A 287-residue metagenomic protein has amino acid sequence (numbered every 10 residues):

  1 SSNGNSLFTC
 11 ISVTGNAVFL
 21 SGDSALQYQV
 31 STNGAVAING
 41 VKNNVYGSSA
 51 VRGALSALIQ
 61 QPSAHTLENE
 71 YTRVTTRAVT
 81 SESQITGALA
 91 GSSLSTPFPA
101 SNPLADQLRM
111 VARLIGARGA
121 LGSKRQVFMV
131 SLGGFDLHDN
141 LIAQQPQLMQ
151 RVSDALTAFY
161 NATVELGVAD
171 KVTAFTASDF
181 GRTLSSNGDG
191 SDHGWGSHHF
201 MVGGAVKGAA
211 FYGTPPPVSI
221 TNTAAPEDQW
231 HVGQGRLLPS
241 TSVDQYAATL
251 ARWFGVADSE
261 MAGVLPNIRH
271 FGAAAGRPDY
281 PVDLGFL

Functional and structural regions predicted by a protein language model:
S1-E165, S185, A210-P216, I220-L287: Feature for exported/extracytoplasmic and membrane-associated proteins, marking the mature portion
R125-V127, A169, A177, G194-S197: Active-site lining segments that contact anionic ligands and/or coordinate catalytic metals
V130-G133, F175-A177, V202: Generic beta-strand/beta-sheet core signal
G134-F135, G181, G204-K207: Short, glycine-/Ser/Thr-/acidic-enriched flexible segments
D139-Q144, F180-G196: Short glycine/threonine-rich loop-to-helix capping motif typified by GTGT followed within a few residues by an Asp-Pro
T163-G188: Metal-dependent active-site segment of extracytoplasmic phospho-/sulfohydrolases and closely related
D179, H199, L250: Hydrophobic, well-ordered secondary-structure elements that form the walls of internal hydrophobic environments
H193-F211: Catalytic or ion-translocation cores adjacent to nucleophile or general acid/base/metal-coordination motifs in diverse
